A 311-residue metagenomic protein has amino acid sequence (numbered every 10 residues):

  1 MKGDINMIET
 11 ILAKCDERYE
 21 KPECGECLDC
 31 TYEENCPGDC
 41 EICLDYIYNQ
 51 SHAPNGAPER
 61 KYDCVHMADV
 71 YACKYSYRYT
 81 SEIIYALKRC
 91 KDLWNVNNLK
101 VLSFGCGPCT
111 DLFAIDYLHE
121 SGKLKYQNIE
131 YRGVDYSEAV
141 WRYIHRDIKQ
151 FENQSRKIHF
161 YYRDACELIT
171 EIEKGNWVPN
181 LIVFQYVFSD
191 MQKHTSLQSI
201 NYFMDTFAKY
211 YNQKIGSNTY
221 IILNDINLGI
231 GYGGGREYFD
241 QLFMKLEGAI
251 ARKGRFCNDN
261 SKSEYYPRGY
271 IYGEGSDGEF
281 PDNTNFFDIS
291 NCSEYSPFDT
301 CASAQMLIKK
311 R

Functional and structural regions predicted by a protein language model:
M1-H52: N-terminal auxiliary segments of SAM/dcSAM-dependent transferases
K2-E20, D147, E152, Y162-R311: Domain-level detector for long C-terminal conserved domains
G56-W94: Class I SAM-dependent methyltransferase Rossmann-like catalytic core, especially the SAM/SAH-binding loop
N98-G107: Conserved class I S-adenosyl-L-methionine
P108-K125: Conserved SAM-binding loop of SAM-dependent methyltransferases across substrates and taxa, primarily the Class I
I129-R132: Short beta-strand element of Class I
S137: Conserved SAM/SAH-binding beta-strand->alpha-helix loop
W141-R142: Short alpha-helix immediately C-terminal to the canonical SAM-binding loop
